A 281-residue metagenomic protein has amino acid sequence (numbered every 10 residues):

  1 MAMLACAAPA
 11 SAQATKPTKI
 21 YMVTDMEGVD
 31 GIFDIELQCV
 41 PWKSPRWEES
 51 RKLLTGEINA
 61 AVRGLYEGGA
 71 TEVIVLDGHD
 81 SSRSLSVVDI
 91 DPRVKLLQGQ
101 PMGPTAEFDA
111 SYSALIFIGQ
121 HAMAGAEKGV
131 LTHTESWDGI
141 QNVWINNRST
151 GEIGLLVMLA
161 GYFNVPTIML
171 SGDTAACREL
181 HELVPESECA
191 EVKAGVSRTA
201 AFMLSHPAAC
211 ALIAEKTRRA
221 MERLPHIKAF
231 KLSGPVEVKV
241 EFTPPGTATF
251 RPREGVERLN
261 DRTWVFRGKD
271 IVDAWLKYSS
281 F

Functional and structural regions predicted by a protein language model:
M1-A7: Bacterial N-terminal signal peptides
Q13-T15: Boundary of Sec targeting at the N-terminus
G31-I58, V184, C189-V192: A short alpha/beta connector and helix-capping loop motif
P41, P45-L76, S82-L85, R93 (+2 more regions): Alpha/propeptide regions of enzymes that mature by internal proteolysis
V73, A209-F281: C-terminal accessory domains and tails appended to enzymatic cores
D91-F108: A glycine-rich helix N-cap at a beta->alpha junction
W137-F163, G172-A175: Active-site glycine-rich loop that binds ribose-phosphate moieties when present
L159-T167, S171-K216: Active-site rim beta-loop-alpha module in soluble metabolic enzymes
